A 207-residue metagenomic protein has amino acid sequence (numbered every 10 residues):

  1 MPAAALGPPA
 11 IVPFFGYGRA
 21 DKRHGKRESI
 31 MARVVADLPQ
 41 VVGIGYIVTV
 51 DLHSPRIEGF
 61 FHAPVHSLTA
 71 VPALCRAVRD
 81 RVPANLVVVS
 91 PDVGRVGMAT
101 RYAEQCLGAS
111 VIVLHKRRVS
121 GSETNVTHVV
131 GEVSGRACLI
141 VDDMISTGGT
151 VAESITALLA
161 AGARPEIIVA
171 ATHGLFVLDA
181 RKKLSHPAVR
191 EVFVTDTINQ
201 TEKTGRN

Functional and structural regions predicted by a protein language model:
M1-N207: PRPP-associated nucleotide enzymes
